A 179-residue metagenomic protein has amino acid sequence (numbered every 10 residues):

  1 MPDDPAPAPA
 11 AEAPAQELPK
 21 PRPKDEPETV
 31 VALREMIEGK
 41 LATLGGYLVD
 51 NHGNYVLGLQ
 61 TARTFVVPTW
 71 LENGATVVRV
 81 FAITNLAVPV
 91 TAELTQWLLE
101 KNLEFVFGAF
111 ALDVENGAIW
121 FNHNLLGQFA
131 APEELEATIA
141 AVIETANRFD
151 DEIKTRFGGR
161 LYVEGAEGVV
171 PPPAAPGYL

Functional and structural regions predicted by a protein language model:
M1-F65: Charge-rich, low-complexity N-terminal segments
P27, V31, V88-A92, F129-E136: Ordered, soluble secondary-structure elements with a strong preference for glycine-centered loop motifs and nearby
Y47-G53, W70-G74, L112-N116: Short, ordered beta-strand-loop transition motifs
F65-A87: A short acidic-to-branched-hydrophobic micro-motif
R79-N122: Short, internal acidic amphipathic alpha-helical interface segments that mediate docking to partner proteins
V114-T145: A short, solvent-exposed beta-edge/loop patch
A137-G159: A conserved amphipathic terminal alpha-helix motif
I153-L179: Short, highly charged C-terminal tails/helix-capping segments
